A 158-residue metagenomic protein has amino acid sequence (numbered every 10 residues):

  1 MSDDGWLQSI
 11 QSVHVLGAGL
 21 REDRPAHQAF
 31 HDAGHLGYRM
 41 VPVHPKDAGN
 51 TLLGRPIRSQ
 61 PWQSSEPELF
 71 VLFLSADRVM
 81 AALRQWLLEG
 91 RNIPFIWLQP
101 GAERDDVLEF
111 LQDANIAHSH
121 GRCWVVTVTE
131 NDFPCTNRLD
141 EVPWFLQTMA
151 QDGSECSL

Functional and structural regions predicted by a protein language model:
M1-R58, Q63: Hydrophobic, well-ordered beta-alpha structural blocks that scaffold small-molecule cofactor pockets
S12, E68-L69, F95: Structural motif
V15, V71-L72, L98: Redox-cofactor binding/interface segments in oxidoreductases and associated redox assembly factors
N50-R84: Glycine-rich, highly charged phosphate/nucleotide-binding loops
T51-L53, D105-E109, V126-P134: Short, charged, surface-exposed secondary-structure boundary motifs
L88-L111: ADP-ribose/adenylate-binding Rossmann-like module
N92-W97, N115-C123: Short hydrophobic/aromatic-enriched beta-strand-loop microsegments
V128-L158: A charged, well-structured terminal subsegment
